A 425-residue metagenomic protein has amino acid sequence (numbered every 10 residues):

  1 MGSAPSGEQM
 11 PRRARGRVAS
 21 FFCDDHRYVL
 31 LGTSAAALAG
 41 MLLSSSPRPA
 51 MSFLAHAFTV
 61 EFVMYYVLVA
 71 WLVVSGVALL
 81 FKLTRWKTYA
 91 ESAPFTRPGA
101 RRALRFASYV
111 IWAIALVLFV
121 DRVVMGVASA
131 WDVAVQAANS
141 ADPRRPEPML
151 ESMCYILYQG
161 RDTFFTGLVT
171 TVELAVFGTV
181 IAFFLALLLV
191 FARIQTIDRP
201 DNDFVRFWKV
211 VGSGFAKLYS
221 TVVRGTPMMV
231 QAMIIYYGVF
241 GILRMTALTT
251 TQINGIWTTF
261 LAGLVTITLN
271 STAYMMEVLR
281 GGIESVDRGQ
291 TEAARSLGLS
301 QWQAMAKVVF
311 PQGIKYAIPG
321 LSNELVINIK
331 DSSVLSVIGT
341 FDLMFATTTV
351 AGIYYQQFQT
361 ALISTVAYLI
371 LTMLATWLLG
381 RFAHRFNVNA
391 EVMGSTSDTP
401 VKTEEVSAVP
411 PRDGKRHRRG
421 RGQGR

Functional and structural regions predicted by a protein language model:
G2-R425: Transmembrane alpha-helices and adjacent helix-loop boundaries
